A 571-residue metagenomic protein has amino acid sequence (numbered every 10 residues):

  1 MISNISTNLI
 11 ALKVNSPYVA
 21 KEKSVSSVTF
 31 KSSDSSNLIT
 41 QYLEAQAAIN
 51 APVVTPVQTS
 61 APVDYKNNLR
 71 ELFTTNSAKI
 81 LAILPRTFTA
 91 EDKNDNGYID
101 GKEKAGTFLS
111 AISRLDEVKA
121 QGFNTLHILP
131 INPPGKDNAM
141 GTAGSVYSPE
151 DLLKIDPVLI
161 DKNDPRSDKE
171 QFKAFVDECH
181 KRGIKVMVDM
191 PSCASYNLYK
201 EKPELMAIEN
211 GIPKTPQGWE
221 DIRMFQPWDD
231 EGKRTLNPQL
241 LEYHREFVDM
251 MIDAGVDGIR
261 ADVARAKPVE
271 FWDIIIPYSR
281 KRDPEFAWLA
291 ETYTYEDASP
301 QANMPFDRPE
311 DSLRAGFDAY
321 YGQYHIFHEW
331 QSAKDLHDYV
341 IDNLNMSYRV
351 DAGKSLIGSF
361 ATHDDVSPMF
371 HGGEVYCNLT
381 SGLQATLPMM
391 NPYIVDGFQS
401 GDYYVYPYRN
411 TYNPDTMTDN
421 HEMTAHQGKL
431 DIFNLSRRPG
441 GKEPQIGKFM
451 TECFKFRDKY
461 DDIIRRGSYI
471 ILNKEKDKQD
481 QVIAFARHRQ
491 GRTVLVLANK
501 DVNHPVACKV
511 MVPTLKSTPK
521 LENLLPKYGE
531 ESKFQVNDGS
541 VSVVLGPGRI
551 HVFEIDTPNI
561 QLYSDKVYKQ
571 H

Functional and structural regions predicted by a protein language model:
M1-V63: Low-complexity, intrinsically disordered export/secretion signals at extreme N-termini
A61-V63, V176, H180, I184 (+9 more regions): Active-site-proximal helices and loops of the catalytic beta/alpha 8
Y65-N124, L129-A254, I274-I275, R280-D283 (+2 more regions): Substrate-binding/active-site clefts of carbohydrate-active enzymes
I80, F534-H571: C-terminal beta-strand-rich structural cap/linker in extracellular carbohydrate-active enzymes
I83, V118, I128, L152 (+10 more regions): Conserved, mostly hydrophobic/aromatic
Q384-Y403: Substrate-binding cleft of secreted/luminal carbohydrate-active enzymes
T493-K500: Short, well-ordered beta-strand segments enriched in hydrophobic/aromatic residues
V512-G529: Solvent-exposed beta-hairpin/edge-strand motifs
